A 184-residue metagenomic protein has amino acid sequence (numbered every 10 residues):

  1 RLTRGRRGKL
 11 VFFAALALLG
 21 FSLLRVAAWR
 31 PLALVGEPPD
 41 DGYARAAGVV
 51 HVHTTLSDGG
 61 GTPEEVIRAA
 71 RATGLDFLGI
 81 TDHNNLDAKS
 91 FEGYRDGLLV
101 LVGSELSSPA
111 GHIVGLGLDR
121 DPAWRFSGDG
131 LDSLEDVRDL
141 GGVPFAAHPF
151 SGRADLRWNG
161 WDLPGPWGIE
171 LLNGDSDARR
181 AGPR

Functional and structural regions predicted by a protein language model:
R1-R7: N-terminal Lys/Arg-rich, disordered targeting/topogenic segments
K9-R25: Hydrophobic membrane-insertion alpha-helices, especially the h-region of bacterial N-terminal signal peptides
L23-A33: Hydrophobic alpha-helical transmembrane segments in integral membrane proteins
P31-R184: A metal-dependent hydrolase metal-coordination microenvironment
